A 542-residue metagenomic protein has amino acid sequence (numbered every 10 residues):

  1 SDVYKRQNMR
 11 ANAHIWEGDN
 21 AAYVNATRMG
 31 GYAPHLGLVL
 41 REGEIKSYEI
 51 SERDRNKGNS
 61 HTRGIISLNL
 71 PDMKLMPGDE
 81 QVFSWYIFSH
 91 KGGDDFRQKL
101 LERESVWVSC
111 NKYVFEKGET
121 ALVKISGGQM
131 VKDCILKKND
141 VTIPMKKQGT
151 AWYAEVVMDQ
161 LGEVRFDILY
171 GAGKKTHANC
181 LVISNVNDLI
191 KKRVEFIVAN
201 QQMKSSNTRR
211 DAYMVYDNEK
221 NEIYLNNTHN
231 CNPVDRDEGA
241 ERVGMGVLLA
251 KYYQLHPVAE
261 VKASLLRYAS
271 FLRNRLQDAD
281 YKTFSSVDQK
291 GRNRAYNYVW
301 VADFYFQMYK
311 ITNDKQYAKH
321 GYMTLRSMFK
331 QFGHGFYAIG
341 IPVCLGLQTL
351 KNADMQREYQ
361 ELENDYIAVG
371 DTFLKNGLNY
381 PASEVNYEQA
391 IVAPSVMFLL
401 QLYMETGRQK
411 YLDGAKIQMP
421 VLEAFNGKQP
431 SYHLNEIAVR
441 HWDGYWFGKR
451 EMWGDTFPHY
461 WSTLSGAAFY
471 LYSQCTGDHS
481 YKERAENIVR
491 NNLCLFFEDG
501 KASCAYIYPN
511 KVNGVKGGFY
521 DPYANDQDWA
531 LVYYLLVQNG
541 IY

Functional and structural regions predicted by a protein language model:
V3-Y4: Short, small-residue-biased leader/transition segments that mark boundaries at the very start of proteins
H14, Y23-V114: Beta-strand-rich recognition/accessory modules
P77-G78, F115-T120, L161: Solvent-exposed, conformationally flexible loop/turn segments
D94-A121, A368, T372, S395-Y542: Terminal, non-catalytic domain-edge segments
R97-E119, T176-D217: Low-complexity, Pro/Ser/Thr- and charge-rich linker/hinge segments at domain boundaries
E119-Q129: Aromatic/hydrophobic beta-strand junction motif of beta-rich domains
Q129-K191: Extended acidic/polar, glycine-enriched regions that form or flank non-catalytic beta-rich accessory modules
V186-T463, I488: Catalytic cores of extracellular degradative/oxidative enzymes
